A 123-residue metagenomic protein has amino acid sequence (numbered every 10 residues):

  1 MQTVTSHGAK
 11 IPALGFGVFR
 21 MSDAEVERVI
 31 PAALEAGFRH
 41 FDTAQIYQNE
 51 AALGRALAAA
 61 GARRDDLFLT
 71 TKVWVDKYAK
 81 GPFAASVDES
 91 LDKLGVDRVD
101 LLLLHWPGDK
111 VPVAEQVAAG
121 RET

Functional and structural regions predicted by a protein language model:
M1-L67, D97, A119: N-terminal binding-site loop/beta-alpha segment at the start of enzyme catalytic domains that lines or forms
F19-M21, A44-I46, K72-D76, L104-P107: Active-site beta-loop-alpha junctions enriched in small/polar residues
Y78-T123: Glycine/proline-rich, positively charged, aromatic-decorated active-site loop/lid region on the catalytic face
